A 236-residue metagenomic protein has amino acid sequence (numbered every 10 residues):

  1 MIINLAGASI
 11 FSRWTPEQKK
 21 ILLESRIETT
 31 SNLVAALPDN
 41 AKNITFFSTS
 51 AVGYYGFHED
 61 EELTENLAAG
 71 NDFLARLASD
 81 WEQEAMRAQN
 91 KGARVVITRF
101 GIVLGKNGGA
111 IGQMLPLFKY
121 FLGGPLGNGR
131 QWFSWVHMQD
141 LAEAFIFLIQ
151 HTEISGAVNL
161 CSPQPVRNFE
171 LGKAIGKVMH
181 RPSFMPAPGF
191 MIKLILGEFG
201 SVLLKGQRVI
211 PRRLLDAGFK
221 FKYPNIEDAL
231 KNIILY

Functional and structural regions predicted by a protein language model:
M1-T29: NAD(P)H-binding glycine-rich loop region in Rossmannoid oxidoreductase-like domains and their noncatalytic homologs
S31-D72: Conserved Rossmann-fold NAD(P)-dependent oxidoreductase catalytic core, especially the SDR/UDP-sugar
S50, Q83-K106: Conserved beta-loop-beta element that borders a ligand/cofactor-binding pocket
G70-F73, G101-G108, N128-M138, I149: Glycine-rich "substrate-gating" loop/helix at the edge of Rossmann-like oxidoreductase active sites
S79, K91-A93, L104-Q113, L148-V158: Glycine/proline-rich active-site loop of Rossmann-fold NAD(P)-dependent oxidoreductases
L115-G123, Q131-V166: Alpha-helical substrate-binding/gating segment
H151-E198, K231-Y236: Mid/C-terminal beta-alpha module of Rossmann-like enzyme folds, strongest in SDR-family dehydrogenases/epimerases
S201-Y236: C-terminal amphipathic/interface module of NAD(P)-dependent oxidoreductases and related NAD-binding regulators
